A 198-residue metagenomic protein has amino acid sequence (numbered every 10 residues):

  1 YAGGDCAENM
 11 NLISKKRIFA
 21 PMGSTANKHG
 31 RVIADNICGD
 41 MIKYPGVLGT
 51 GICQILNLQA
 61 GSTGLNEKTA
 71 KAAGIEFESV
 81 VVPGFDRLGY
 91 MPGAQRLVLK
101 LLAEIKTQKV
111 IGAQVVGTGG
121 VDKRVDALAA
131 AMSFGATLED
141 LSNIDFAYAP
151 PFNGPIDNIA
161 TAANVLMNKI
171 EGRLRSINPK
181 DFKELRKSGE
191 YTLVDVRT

Functional and structural regions predicted by a protein language model:
C6-G119, G154, N158-K187, Y191: Mid-to-C-terminal Rossmann-like scaffold of FAD/NAD(P)H-dependent oxidoreductases
G119-L138: A short, polar/charged loop-to-alpha-helix boundary motif
L138-I144: Catalytic P-loop NTP-binding/switch module of NTPases
L193-D195: Structural scaffold elements adjacent to functional motifs in cytosolic proteins
